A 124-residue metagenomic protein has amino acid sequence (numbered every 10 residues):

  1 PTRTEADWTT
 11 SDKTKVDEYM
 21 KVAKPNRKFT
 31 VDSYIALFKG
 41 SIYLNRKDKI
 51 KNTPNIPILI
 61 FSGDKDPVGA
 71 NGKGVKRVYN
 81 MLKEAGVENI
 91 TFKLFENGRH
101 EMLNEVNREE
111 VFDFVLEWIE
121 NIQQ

Functional and structural regions predicted by a protein language model:
P1-K24: Alpha/beta-hydrolase-fold enzymes
P25, F29-I50: Active-site nucleophile elbow and catalytic-triad environment of alpha/beta-hydrolase enzymes
A36-K39, R77, E110, F114: Alpha-helical elements of Rossmann-like donor-binding domains used by nucleotide-donor carbohydrate transfer enzymes
N52-I58, A85-E88: Short, proline-enriched alpha-helix->beta-strand connector loops that line the catalytic pocket of alpha/beta-hydrolase
I60-S62: Short beta-strand/loop motif that positions the catalytic acidic residue of the alpha/beta-hydrolase fold
D64-P67, G98-R99: Acidic beta-to-alpha connecting loop that harbors the catalytic carboxylate
P67-R77: Conserved alpha/beta-hydrolase "acid-adjacent" motif
A85-Q124: Catalytic active-site module of serine/aspartate enzymes centered on a nucleophile-bearing elbow/loop
